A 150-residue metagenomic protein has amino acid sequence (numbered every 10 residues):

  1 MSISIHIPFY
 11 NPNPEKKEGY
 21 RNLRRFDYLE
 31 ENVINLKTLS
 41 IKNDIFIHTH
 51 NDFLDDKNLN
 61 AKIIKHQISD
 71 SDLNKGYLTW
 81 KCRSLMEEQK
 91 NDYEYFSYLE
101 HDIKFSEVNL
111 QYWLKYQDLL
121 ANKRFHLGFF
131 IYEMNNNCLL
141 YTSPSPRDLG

Functional and structural regions predicted by a protein language model:
M1-D27: N-proximal low-complexity "stem/linker" segments adjacent to membrane-targeting elements
R25-N43: Short, acidic, metal-binding catalytic loop of nucleotide-sugar glycosyltransferases
N43-D52: Short beta-strand/loop segment that forms part of the nucleotide-sugar
K57-Y93: Active-site-proximal specificity loops/subdomain of glycosyltransferases
E94-D102: Short beta-strand-to-loop acidic/aromatic patch adjacent to the donor-nucleotide binding site
I103-K115: Acidic donor-binding/catalytic loop of UDP-sugar-dependent glycosyltransferases, especially processive GT2
L127-L140: Short beta-strand-to-loop element that shapes/binds the nucleotide-sugar donor at the catalytic cleft/hinge
Y141-G150: Single conserved hydrophobic/aromatic residue that forms the stacking wall/gate of nucleotide- or nucleobase-binding
